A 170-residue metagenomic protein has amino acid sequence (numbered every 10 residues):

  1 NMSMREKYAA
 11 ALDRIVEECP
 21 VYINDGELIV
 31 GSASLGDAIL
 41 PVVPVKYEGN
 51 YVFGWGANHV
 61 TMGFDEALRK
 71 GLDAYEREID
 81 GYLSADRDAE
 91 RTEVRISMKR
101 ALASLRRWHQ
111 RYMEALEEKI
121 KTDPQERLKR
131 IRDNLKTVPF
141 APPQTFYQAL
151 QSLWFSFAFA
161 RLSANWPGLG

Functional and structural regions predicted by a protein language model:
N1-G170: Catalytic cofactor-binding cores of redox enzymes
